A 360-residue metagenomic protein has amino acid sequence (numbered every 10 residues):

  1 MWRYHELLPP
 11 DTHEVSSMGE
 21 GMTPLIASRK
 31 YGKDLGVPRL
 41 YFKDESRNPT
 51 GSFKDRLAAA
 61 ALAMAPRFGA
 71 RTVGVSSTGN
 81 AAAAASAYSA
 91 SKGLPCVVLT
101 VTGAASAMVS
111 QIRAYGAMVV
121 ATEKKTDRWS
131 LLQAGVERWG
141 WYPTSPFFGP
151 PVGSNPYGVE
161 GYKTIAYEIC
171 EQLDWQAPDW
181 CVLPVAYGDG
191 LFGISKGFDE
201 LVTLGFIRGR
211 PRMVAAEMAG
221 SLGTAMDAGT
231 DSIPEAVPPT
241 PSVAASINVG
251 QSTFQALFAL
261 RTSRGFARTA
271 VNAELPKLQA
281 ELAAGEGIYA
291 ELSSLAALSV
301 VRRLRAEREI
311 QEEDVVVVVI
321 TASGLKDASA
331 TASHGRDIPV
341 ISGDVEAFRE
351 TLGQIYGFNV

Functional and structural regions predicted by a protein language model:
M1-V360: PLP-dependent amino-acid enzyme catalytic core
